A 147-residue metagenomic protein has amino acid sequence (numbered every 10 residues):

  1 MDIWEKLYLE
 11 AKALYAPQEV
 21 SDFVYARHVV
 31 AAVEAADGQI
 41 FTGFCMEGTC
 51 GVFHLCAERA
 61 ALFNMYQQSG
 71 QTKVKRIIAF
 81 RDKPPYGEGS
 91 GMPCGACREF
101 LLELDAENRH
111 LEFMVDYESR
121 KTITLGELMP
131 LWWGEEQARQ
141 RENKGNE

Functional and structural regions predicted by a protein language model:
D2-S21, F63, Q71-E147: C-terminal binding/interaction regions
F23-Y25, F53: Short, surface-exposed helix-loop/turn micro-motifs enriched in polar/charged residues
Y25-A36: Short beta-strand scaffold segments in enzyme catalytic cores
E34-A36, C45-G48, D82: Histidine- and/or cysteine-centered catalytic micro-motif in compact active-site loops
Q39-I40: Hydrophobic "anchor" residues
C45-R59: Compact, glycine-rich, soluble single-domain proteins
C56, A60, M65-Q68: Active-site cofactor/substrate anionic-group-binding motifs, chiefly glycine- and Lys/Arg-rich phosphate-binding loops
